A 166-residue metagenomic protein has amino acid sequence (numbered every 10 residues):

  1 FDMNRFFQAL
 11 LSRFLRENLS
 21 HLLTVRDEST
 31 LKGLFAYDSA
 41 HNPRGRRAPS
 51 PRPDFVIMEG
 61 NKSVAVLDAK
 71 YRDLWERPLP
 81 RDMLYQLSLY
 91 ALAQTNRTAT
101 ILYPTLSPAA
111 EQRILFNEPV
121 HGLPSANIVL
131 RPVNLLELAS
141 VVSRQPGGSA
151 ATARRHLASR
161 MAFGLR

Functional and structural regions predicted by a protein language model:
F1-R166: Catalytic core segments in nucleotide and nucleic-acid processing enzymes
